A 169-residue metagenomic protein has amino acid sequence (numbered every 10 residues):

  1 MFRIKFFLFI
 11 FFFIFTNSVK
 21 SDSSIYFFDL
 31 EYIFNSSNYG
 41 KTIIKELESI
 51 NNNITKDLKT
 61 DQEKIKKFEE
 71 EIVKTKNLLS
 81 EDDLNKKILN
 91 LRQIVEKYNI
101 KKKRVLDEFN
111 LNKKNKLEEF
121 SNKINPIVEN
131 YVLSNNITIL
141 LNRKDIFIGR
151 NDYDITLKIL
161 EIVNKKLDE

Functional and structural regions predicted by a protein language model:
F2-I10: Sec-dependent signal peptide recognition, specifically the positively charged N-region followed immediately by
F11-F13, L157: A short beta-strand motif that forms the metal-chelation/ATP-contact edge of phosphoryl-transfer active sites
S21-E169: Amphipathic, charged alpha-helical segments and their helix-to-coil junctions in extracytoplasmic/peripheral assemblies
